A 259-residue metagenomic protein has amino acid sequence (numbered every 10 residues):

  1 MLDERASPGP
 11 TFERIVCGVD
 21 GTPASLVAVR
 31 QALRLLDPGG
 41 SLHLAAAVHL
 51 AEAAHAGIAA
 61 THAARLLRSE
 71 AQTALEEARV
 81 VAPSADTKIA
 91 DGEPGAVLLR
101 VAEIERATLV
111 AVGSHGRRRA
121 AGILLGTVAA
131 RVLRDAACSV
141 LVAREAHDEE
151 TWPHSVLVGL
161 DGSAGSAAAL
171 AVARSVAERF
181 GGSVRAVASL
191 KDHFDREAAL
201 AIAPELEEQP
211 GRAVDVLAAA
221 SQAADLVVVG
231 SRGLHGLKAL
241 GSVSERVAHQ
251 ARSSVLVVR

Functional and structural regions predicted by a protein language model:
M1-E4, T127-D148: Short, structured interface segments
M1-P10, A24, H49, H62-R65 (+5 more regions): Structural beta-alpha unit
L2-T61, W152-E207, A220, A224-L226 (+1 more regions): Small/aliphatic-rich secondary-structure junction motif
S25, E52, A85, A120-A121 (+2 more regions): Glycine/Thr-rich phosphate-binding loops of Rossmann-like dinucleotide-binding domains
R30, E76, A130, R174 (+2 more regions): Active-site phosphate/pyrophosphate- and oxyanion-stabilizing loops and adjacent acidic/basic residues in soluble
A46-V48, S114-H115, A188, G230-R232 (+1 more regions): Short secondary-structure boundary segments
L109-R131, P153, L226-Q250: Glycine-rich, Arg-bearing micro-motifs that act as flexible, cationic patches
S253-R259: Short, flexible loop segments at boundaries between secondary-structure elements
